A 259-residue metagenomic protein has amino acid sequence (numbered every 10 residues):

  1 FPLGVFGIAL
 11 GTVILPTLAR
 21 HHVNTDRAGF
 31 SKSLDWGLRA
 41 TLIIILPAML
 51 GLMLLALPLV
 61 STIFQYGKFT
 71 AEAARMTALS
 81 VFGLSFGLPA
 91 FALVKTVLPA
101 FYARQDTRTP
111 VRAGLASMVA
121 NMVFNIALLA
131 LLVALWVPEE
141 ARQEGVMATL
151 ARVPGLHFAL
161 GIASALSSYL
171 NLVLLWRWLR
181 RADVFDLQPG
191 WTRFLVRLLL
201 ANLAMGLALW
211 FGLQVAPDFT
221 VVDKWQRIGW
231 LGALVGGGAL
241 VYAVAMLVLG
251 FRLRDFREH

Functional and structural regions predicted by a protein language model:
F1-H259: Membrane-embedded alpha-helical bundles of multi-pass transporters/translocases, especially carrier/permease families
